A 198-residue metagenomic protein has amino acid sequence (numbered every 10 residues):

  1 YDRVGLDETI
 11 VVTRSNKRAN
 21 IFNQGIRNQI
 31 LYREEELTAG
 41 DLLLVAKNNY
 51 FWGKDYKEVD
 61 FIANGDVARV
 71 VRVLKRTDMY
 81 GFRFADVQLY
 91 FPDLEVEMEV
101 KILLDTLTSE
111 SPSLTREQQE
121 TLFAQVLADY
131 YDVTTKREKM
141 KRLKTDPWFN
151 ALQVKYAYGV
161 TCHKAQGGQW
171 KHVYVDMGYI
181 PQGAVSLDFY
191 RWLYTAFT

Functional and structural regions predicted by a protein language model:
Y1-D7: Conserved interdomain hinge at the start of the Helicase C-terminal
D7-T198: Core RecA-like ATPase module of SF1/SF2 helicases and allied nucleic-acid translocases
